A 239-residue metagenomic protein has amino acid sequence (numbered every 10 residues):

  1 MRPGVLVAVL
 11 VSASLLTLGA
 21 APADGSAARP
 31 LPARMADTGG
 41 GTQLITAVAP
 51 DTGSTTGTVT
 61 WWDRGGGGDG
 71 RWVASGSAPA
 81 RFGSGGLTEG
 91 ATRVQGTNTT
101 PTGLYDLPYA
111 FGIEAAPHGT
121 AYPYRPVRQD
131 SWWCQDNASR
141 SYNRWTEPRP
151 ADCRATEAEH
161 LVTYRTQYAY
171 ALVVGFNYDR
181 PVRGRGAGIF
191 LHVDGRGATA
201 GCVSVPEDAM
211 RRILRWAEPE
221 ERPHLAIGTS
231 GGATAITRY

Functional and structural regions predicted by a protein language model:
M1-G25: Secretory targeting and sorting signals
G25-T199, M210-H224, G228-Y239: Cell wall/extracellular polymer interaction/catalysis modules
T199-V205: Active-site nucleophilic cysteine motif
